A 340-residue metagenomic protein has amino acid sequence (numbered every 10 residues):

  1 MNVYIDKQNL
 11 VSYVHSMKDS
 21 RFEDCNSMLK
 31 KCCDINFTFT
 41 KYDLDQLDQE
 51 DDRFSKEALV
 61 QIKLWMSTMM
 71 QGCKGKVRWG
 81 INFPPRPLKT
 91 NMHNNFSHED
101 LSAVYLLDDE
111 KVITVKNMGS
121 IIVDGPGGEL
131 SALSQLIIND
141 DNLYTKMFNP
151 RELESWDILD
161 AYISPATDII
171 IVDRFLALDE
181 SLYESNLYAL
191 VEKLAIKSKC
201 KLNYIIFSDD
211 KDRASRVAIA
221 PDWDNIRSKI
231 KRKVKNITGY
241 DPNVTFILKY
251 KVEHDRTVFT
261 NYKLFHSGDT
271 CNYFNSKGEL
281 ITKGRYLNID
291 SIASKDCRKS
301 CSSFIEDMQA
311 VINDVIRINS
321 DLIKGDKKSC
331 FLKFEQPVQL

Functional and structural regions predicted by a protein language model:
M1-F148, Y188-L340: PLD/PLD-like phosphodiesterase catalytic module centered on the HKD motif
L133-L187: A structural/positional concept
